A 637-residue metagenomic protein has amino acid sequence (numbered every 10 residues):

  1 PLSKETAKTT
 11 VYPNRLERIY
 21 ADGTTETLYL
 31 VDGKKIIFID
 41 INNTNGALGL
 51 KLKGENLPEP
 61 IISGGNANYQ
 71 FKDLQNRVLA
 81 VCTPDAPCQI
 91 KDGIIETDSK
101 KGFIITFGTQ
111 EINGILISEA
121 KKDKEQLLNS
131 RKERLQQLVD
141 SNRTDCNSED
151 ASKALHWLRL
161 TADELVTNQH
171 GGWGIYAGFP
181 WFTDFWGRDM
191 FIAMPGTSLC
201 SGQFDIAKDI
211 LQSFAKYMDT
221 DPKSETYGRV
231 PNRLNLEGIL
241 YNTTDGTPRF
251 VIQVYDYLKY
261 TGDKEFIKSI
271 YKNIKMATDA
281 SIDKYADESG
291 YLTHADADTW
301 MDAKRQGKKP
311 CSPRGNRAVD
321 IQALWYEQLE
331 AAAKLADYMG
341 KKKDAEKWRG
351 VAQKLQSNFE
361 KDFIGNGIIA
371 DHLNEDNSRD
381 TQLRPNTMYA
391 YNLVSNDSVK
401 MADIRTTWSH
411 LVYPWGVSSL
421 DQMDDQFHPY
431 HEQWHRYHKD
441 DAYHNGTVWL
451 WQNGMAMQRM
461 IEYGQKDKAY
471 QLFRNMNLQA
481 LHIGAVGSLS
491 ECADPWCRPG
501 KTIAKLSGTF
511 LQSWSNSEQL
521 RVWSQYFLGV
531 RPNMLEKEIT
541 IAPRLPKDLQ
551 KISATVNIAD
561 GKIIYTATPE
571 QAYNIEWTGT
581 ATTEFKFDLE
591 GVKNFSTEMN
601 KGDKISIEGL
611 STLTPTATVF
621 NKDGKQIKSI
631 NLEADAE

Functional and structural regions predicted by a protein language model:
L2-L30, S409-V412, D425, A442 (+1 more regions): Non-catalytic C-terminal accessory modules of carbohydrate-active enzymes
T10-Y12, V31-K35, T44, T97-S99 (+4 more regions): Solvent-exposed loop and beta-edge segments used for protein-protein assembly and interaction
G23-T183, K264-F266, K275-A280, A336-Y338 (+4 more regions): Acidic/polar, glycine-enriched structural segments that form the non-catalytic walls/loops of the carbohydrate-binding
G54-E59, Y217-M218, A480: A common structural junction motif
T109-E111, S141-F185, D209-N242, D283-R317 (+2 more regions): Extended glycan-interaction surfaces of carbohydrate-active proteins
E119-S130, D150-L158, G202-K216, K264-D283 (+6 more regions): Extended, well-ordered alpha-helical scaffold segments
T183-H294, A318-Q322, Y326, D380 (+4 more regions): Aromatic-rich carbohydrate-recognition surfaces in CAZymes
Q382-P385, S418, W449-N453, P546 (+1 more regions): Generic helix N-cap/helix-start motif at coil->alpha-helix transitions
